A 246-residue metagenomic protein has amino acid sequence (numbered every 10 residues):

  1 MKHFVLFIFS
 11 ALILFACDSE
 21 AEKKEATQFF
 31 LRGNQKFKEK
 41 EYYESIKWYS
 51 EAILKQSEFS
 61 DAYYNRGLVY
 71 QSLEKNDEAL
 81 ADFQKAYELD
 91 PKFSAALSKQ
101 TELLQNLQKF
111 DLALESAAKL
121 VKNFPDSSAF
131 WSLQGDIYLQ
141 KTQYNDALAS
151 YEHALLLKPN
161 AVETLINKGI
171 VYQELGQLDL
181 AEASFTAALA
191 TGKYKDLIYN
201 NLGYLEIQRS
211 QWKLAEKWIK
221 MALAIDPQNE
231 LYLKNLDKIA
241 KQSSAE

Functional and structural regions predicted by a protein language model:
K24, N200-E246: Terminal, low-structured helical/coil segments at or just beyond the last alpha-helical repeat
E25-T27, S60-D61, S94-A95, S128-A129 (+3 more regions): Helix-start (N-cap) detector for alpha-helical repeat units in TPR-like alpha-solenoids, especially tetratricopeptide
K38-E39, N65, S72-L73, N106-L107 (+4 more regions): Register position in tetratricopeptide repeats
K55, L89, N123-F124, L157 (+2 more regions): Structural marker of alpha-solenoid helical repeat scaffolds
